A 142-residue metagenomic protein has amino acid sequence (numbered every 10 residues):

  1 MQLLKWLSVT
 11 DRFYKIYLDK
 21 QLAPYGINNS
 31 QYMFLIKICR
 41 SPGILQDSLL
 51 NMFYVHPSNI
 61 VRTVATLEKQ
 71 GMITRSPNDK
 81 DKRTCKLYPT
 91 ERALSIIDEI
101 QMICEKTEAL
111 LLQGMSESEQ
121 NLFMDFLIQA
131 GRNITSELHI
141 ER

Functional and structural regions predicted by a protein language model:
M1-Y25, M72, E141: N-terminal leader segment of winged-helix/HTH proteins
S8, I36-R40, Q101, I128: Short, locally clustered residues in the helix-turn-helix/winged-helix DNA-binding domain
D11, I97, G131-I134: A structural signal for well-ordered alpha-helices, especially hydrophobic packing surfaces of coiled-coils
K15, A65-I128: Charged, amphipathic alpha-helical coiled-coil/dimerization segments
I16-N59: N-terminal helix-turn-helix DNA-binding core of bacterial DNA-binding proteins
N121-R142: Exposed, interaction-prone assembly regions rather than primary DNA-binding/catalytic cores
